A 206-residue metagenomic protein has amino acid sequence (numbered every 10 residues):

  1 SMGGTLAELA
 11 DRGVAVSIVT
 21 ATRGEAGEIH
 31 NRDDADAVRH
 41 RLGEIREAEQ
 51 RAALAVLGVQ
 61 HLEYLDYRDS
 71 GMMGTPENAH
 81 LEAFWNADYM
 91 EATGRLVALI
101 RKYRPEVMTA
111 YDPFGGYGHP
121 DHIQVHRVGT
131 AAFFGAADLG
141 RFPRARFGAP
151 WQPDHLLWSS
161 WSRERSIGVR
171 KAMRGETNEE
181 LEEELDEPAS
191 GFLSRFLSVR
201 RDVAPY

Functional and structural regions predicted by a protein language model:
S1-Y103, A131, D138: Active-site rim/loop-helix segments in enzyme catalytic domains that contact anionic ligands
T75-E82, N86-Y206: Metal-dependent de-N-acetylase/amidase catalytic core
